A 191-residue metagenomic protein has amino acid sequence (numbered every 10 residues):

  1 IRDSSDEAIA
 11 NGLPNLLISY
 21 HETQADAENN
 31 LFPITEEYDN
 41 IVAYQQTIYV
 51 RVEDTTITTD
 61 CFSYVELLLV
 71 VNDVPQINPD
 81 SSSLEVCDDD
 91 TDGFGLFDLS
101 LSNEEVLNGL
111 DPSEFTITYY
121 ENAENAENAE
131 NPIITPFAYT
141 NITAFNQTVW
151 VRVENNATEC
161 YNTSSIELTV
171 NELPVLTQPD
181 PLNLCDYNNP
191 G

Functional and structural regions predicted by a protein language model:
I1-G191: Extracellular low-complexity Ser/Thr/Asn/Gly-rich intrinsically disordered segments
